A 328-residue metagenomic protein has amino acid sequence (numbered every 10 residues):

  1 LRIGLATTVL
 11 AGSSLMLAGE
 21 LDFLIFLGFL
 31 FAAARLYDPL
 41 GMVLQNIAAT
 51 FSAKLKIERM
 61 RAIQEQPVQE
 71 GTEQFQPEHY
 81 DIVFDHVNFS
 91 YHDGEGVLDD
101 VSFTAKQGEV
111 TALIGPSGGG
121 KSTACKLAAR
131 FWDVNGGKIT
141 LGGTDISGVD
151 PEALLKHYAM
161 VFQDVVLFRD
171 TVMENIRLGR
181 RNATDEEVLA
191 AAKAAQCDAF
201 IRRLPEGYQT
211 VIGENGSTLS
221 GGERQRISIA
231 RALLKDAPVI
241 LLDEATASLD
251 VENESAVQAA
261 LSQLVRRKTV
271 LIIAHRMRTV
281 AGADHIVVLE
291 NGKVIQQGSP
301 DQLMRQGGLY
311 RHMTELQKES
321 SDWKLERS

Functional and structural regions predicted by a protein language model:
L1-A6, A49-S52, N88-D93: An intracellular "coupling" helix at the cytosolic face of ABC transporter transmembrane type-1 domains
L1-L30: A hydrophobic transmembrane-helix motif
T8-G12, P39, K56, C197: Hydrophobic/aromatic residues in alpha-helical transmembrane segments
L30, Y37, L155: Conserved catalytic core of two-component sensor histidine kinases
R35-I63: Cytosolic ends of transmembrane helices, especially the final helix of ABC transmembrane type-1 domains
Q69-G71: Active-site phosphate-binding and catalytic loops of NTP-dependent enzymes
P77-S328: ABC-type nucleotide-binding domain
